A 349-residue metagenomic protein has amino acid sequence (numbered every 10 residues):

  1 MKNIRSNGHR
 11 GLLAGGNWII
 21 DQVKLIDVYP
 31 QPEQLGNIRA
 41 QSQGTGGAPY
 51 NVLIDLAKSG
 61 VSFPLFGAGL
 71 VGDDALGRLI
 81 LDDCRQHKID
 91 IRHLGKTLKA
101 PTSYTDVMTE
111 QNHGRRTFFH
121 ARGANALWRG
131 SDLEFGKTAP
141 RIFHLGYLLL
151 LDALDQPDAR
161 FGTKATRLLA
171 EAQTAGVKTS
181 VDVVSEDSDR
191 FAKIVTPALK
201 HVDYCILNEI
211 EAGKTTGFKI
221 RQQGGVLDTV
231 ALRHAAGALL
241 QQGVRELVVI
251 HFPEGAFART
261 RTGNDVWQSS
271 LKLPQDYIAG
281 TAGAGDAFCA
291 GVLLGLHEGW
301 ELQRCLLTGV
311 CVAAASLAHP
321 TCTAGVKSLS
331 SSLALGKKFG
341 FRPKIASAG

Functional and structural regions predicted by a protein language model:
M1-I20, L81-K96, A100, M108-W267 (+2 more regions): Ribokinase/PfkB-type carbohydrate-kinase core domain
M1-I89, W128, Y277-T281, R342-G349: Glycine-rich phosphate/adenosyl-contacting loop at the front of the ribokinase-like
A48-N51, P101-Y104, C289: Short glycine/serine/threonine-rich phosphate/pyrophosphate-binding segments that cradle anionic phosphate groups
I54-D55, K214-T216, I278-L302, L306 (+1 more regions): Short, small-residue alpha-helix embedded
G60, K219, L296: Active-site catalytic pocket residues across diverse enzymes, especially alpha/beta-hydrolases
L70, S103-M108: Catalytic-core segment of enzymes that process non-peptidic bonds
D73-R78, L307-T321: Short, conserved aromatic-histidine micro-motifs
H87, G295, S316: Short alpha-helical functional segments enriched in proximate histidine and acidic residues
